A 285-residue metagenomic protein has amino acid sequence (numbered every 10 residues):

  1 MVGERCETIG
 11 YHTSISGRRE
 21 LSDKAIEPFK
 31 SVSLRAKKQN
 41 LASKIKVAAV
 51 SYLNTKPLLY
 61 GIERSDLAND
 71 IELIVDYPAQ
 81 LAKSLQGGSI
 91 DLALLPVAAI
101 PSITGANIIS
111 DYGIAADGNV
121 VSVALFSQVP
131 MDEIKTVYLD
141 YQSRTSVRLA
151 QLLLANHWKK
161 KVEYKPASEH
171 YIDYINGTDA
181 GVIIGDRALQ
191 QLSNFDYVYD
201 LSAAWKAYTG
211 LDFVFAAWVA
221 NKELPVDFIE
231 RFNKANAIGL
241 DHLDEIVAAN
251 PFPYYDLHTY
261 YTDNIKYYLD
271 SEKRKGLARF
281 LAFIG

Functional and structural regions predicted by a protein language model:
M1-E27, S31, Q39-A42: A cross-taxon signal for low-complexity, glycine/charged-rich
I26-V32, K37-G285: Domain-level signature for soluble enzymes in the chorismate/prephenate branch of the shikimate pathway
